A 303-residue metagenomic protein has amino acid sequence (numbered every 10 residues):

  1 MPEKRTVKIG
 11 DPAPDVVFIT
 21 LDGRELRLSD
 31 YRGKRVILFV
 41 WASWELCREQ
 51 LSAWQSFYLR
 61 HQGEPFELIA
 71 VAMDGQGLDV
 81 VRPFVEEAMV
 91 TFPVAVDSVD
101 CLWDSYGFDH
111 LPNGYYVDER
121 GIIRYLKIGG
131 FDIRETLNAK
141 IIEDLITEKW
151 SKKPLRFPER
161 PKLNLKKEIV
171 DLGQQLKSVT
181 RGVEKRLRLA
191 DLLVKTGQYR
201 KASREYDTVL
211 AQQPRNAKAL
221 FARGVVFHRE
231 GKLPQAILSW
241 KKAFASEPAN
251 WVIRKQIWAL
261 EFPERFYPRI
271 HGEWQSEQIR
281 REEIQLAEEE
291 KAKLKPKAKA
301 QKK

Functional and structural regions predicted by a protein language model:
V16, C101, P112-G129: A short, hydrophobic beta-strand/beta-hairpin element that forms part of a small beta-sheet core
V16-V36, G173-V179: A short beta-strand-turn-helix
V40-S56: Conserved redox-active cysteine motifs that mediate thiol-disulfide chemistry, especially di-cysteine Cys-X(1-2)-Cys
E64-L78, V90-D100: Thiol-based oxidoreductase modules, predominantly thioredoxin-like and allied folds used for disulfide exchange
F84-V117: Short, internal strand/loop/helix patches that form the active-site neighborhood or redox-interaction surface
E119-R186, L193-T196: Thiol-/selenol-based redox modules, centered on thioredoxin-like and closely related oxidoreductase domains
S151, L233, A259-A287: Alpha-helical linker/edge segments of TPR/alpha-solenoid repeat scaffolds and analogous pre-/post-domain helices
